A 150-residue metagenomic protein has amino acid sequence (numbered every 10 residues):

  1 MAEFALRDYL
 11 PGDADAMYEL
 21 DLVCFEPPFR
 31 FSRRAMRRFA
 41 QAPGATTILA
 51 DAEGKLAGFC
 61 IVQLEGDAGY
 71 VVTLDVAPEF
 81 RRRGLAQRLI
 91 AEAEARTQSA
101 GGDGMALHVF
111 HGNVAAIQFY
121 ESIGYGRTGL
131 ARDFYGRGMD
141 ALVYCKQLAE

Functional and structural regions predicted by a protein language model:
A2-F4, D8-R81, I90-E92, R96 (+3 more regions): Acetyl-CoA-dependent GNAT
G84: Conserved G/P- and acidic residue-centered "switch" motifs that form tight phosphate/ATP-binding loops in soluble
Q87: Residues forming the Rossmann-fold NAD(P)(H) cofactor-binding site
D103, G126: Short acidic/polar active-site loop segments enriched in Thr and Asp
L107-I117, F134-M139: Conserved beta-strand-loop-alpha-helix junction that forms the acyl-donor binding cleft
Y120, Y125: Conserved active-site tyrosine of GNAT-family acetyltransferases
D140-E150: Terminal substrate-recognition subdomain of acyl/acetyltransferases
